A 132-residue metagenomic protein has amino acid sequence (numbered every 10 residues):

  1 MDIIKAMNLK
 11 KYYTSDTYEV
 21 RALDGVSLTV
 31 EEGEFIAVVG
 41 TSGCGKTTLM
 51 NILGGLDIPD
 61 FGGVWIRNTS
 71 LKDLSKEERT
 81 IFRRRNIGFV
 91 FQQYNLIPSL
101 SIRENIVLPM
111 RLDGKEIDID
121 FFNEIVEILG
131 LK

Functional and structural regions predicted by a protein language model:
M1-A6, Y12-G25: A short, flexible loop at the N-terminus of ABC-type nucleotide-binding domains that lies
T14-D16, V107-D118, I128: ABC-type ATPase nucleotide-binding domains, specifically the catalytic core motifs of the NBD
T17-V20, L71-G88: ABC ATPase NBD coupling module
V39-T41: The feature captures the beta-strand-to-loop junction immediately N-terminal to the Walker
G54: Helix-to-loop junction immediately C-terminal to a conserved catalytic motif
R67-S70, I117-K132: Conserved ABC ATPase "signature" region
L100-L108: Short coil-to-helix segment of the ABC ATPase nucleotide-binding domain corresponding to the Q-loop/switch region
